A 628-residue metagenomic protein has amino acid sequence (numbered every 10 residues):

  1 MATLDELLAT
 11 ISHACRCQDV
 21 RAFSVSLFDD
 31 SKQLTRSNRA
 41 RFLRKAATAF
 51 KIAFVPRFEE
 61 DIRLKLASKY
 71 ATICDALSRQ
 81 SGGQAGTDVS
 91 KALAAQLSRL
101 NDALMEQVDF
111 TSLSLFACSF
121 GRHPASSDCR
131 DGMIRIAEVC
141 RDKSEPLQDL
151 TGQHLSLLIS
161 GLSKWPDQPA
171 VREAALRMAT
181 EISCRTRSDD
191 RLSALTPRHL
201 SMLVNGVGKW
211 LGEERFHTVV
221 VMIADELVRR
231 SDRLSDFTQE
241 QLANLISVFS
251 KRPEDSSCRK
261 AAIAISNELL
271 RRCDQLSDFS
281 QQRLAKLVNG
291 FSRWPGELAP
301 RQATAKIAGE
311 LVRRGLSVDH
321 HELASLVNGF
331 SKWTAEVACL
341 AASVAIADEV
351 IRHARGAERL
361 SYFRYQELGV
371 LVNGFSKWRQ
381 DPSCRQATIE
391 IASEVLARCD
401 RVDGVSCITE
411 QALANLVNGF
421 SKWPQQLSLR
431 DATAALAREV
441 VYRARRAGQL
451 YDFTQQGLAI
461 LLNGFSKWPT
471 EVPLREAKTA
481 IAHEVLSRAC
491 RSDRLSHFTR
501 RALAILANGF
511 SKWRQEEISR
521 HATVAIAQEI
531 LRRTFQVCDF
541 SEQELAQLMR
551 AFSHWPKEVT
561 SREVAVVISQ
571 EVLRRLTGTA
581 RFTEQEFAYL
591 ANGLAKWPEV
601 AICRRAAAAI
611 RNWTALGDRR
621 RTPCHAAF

Functional and structural regions predicted by a protein language model:
M1-F628: Eukaryotic RNA-binding helical-repeat scaffolds
